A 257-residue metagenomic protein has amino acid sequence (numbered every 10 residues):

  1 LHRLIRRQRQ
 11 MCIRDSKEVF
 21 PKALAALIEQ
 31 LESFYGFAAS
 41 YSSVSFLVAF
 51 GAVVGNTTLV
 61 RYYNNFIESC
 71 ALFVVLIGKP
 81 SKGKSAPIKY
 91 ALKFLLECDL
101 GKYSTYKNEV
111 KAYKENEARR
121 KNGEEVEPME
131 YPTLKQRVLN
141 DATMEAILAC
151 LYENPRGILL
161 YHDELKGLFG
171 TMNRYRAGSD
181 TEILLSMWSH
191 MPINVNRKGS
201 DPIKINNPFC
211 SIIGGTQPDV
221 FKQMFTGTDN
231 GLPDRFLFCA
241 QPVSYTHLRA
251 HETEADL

Functional and structural regions predicted by a protein language model:
L1-H2, Q8-R9, A250-L257: Positively charged, low-complexity/disordered segments
R6-Q10, R14-R249: Phosphate-handling catalytic cores of nucleic-acid transaction enzymes
